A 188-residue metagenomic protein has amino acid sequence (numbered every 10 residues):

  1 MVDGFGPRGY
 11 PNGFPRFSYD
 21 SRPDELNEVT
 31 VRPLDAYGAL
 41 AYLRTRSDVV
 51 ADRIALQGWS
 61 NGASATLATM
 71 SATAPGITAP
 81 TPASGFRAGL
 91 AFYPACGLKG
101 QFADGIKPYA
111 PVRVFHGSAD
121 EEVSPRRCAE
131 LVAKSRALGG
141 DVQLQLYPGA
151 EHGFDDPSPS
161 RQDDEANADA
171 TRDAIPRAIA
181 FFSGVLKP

Functional and structural regions predicted by a protein language model:
M1-T45, D156-Q162, D169: Serine-hydrolase catalytic machinery in alpha/beta-hydrolase-like enzymes
M1-V2, G58, L144: Hydrophobic residues in well-ordered beta-strands that form the structural core
P7, G97, G153: Active-site loop signature of alpha/beta-hydrolase-fold enzymes
L26-L34, E122, R126, Q145 (+1 more regions): Soluble non-cytosolic domains of exported or imported proteins
L26-P108: Primarily recognizes the serine-hydrolase "nucleophile elbow" in alpha/beta-hydrolase and SGNH/GDSL folds
D35-G38, Y42, E130-L131, D173 (+1 more regions): Alpha-helical elements of Rossmann-like donor-binding domains used by nucleotide-donor carbohydrate transfer enzymes
T81-L146: The feature captures the conserved acid-bearing segment of alpha/beta-hydrolase catalytic domains
D141-P188: C-terminal catalytic histidine-bearing segment of alpha/beta-hydrolase fold enzymes
